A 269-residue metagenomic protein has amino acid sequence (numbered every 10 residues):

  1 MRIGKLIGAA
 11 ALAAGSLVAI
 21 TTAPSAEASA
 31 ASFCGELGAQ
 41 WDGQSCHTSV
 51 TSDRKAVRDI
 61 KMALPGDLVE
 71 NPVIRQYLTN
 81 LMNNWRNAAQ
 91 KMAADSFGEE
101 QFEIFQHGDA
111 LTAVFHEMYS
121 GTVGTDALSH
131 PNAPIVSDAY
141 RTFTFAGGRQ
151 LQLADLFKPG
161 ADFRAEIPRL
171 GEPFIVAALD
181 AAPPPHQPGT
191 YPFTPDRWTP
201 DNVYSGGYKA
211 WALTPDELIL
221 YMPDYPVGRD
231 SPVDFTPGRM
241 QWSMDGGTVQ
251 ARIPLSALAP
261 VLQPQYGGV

Functional and structural regions predicted by a protein language model:
R2-I7, A23-V269: Compositionally biased intrinsically disordered regions enriched in Thr/Gly
L6-A14: Sec-dependent N-terminal signal peptides
G15-S25: C-terminal segment of classical bacterial N-terminal signal peptides
